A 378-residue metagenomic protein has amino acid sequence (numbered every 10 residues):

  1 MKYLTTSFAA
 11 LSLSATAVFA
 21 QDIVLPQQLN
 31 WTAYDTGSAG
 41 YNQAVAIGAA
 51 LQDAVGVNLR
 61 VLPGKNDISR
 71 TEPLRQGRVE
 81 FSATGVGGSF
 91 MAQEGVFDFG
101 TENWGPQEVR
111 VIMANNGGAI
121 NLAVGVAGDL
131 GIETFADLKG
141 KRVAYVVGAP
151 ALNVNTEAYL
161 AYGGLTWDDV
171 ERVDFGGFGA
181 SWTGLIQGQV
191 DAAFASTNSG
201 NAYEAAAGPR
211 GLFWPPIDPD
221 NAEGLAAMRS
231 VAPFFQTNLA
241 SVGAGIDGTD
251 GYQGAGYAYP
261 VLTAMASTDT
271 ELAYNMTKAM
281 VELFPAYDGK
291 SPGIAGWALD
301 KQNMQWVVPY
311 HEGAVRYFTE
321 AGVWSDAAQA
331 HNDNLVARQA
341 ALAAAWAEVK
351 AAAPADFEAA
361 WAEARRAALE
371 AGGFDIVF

Functional and structural regions predicted by a protein language model:
M1-T5: Positively charged n-region of N-terminal signal peptides that target proteins for export
T6-A15: Bacterial N-terminal signal peptides
T16-A20: Sec/Tat signal peptide C-region and signal peptidase I cleavage site
Q21-G148, L152-Y162, V173: Short, glycine-/small- and polar/acidic-enriched structural segments that line small-molecule recognition paths
L51-V55, R78, V86, G128 (+9 more regions): Sec/Tat-exported extracytoplasmic proteins
V86-G88, G95-N103, L130, W167-D168 (+2 more regions): Pocket-lining segment of extracytoplasmic ligand-binding domains
G140-A158, F234-G296, W306: Ligand-binding clefts/hinges and TM-proximal coupling segments of bilobed small-molecule sensing domains
T197-N201, A207-R210, W214, E271-A273 (+1 more regions): An extracytoplasmic/periplasmic, membrane-proximal ligand-sensing/linker region
